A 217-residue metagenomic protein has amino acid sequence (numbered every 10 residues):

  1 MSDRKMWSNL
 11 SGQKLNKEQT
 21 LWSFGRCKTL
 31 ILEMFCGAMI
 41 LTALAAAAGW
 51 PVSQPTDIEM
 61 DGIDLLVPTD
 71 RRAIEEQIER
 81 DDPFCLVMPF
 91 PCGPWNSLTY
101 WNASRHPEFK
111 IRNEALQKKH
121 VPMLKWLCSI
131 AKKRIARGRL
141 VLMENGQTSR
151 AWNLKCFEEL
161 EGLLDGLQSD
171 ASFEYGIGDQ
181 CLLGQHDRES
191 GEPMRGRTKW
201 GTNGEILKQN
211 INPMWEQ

Functional and structural regions predicted by a protein language model:
M1-Q217: Conserved active-site and SAM-binding loop architecture of S-adenosyl-L-methionine-dependent nucleic-acid
